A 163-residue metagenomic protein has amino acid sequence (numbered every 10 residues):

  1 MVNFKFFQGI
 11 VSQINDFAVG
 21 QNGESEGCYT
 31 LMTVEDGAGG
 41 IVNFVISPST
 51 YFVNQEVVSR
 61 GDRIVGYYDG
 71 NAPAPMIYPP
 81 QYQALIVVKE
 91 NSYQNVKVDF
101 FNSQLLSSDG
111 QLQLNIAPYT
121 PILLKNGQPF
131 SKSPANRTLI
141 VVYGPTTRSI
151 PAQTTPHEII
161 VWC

Functional and structural regions predicted by a protein language model:
M1-Y29, V53-Q113, K125-C163: Short, flexible, surface-exposed loop segments at domain boundaries
G9, D36-G37, S47: Glycine-centered flexibility motif
M32-T33: N-terminal prepro-regions of secreted/extracellular proteins
A38-V42, G110-Q113: Short acidic/polar mixed-charge low-complexity motifs
G40-E56, Y119-Q128: A cross-kingdom feature marking solvent-exposed beta-strand/loop segments within repeated, beta-rich binding/scaffold
F44-I46, V96, L114-I116: Generic detection of short hydrophobic beta-strand segments and adjacent strand-loop junctions
